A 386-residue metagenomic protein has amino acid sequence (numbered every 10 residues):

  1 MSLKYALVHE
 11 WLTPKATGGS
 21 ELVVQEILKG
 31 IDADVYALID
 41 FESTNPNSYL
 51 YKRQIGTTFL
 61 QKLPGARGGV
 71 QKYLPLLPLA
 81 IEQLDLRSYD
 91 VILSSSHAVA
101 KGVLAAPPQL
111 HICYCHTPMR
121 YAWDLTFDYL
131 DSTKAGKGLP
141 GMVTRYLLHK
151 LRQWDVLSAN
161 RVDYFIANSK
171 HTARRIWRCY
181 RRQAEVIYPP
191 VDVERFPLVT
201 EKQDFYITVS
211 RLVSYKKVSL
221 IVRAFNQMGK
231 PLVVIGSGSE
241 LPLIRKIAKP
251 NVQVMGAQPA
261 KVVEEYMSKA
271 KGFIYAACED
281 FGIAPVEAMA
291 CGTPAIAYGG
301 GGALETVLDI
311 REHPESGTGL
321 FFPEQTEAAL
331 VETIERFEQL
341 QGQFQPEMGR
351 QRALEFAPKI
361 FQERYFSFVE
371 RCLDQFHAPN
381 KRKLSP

Functional and structural regions predicted by a protein language model:
D32-K101: Active-site donor-binding segments of glycosyltransferases and PAPS-dependent sulfotransferases
S132-F165, A173-R174: Membrane-proximal helix-turn-helix segments that form the acceptor-binding/catalytic region of lipid-linked
P197-V233: Conserved donor-binding/catalytic core segment of Leloir-type glycosyltransferases
P242-E264: Nucleotide-activated donor-binding/catalytic signature segment of Leloir-type glycosyltransferases, i.e., the conserved
S268-D280, T293: Acidic donor-binding loop of glycosyltransferase active sites
P294-Y298, L304-V307: Short hydrophobic beta-strand element within catalytic cores of glycosyltransferases and related nucleotide-activated
L304-R336: Change "using UDP/GDP/dTDP sugars" to "using nucleotide sugars
Q325, Q341-A378: A charged, aromatic-enriched C-terminal amphipathic alpha-helix characteristic of glycosyltransferases across folds
